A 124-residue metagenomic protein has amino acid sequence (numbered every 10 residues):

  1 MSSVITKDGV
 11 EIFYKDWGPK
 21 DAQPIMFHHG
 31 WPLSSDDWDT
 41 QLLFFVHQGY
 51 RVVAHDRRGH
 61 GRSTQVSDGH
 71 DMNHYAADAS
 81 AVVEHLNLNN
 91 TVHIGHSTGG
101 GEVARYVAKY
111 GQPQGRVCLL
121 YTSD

Functional and structural regions predicted by a protein language model:
M1-E11: N-terminal cap/lid segment of alpha/beta-hydrolase-fold proteins
I5, K15, V107: Residue-level detector of conserved, well-ordered beta-strand and adjacent loop positions that form binding/recognition
K7, H47, A54-I94, T98 (+1 more regions): Active-site loop/oxyanion-hole signature of alpha/beta-hydrolase fold enzymes
V10-R62: Conserved HGGG/HGGXW glycine-rich cap/lid loop of the alpha/beta-hydrolase fold
G100-Q112: Short glycine-enriched nucleophile-adjacent loop and the immediately C-terminal alpha-helix near the catalytic center
Q114-V117: Core-facing hydrophobic residues within beta-strands of well-ordered domains
Y121-D124: Conserved small/polar residues in nucleotide/adenosyl-binding loops
